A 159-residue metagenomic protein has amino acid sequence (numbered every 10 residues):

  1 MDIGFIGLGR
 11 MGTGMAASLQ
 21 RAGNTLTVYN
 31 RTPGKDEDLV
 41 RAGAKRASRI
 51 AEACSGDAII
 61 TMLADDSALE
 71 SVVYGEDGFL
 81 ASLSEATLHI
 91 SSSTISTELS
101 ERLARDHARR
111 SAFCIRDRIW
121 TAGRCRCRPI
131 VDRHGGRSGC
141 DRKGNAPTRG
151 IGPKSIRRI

Functional and structural regions predicted by a protein language model:
M1-M62, T87, S92, A122 (+1 more regions): NAD(P)+-binding Rossmann beta1-loop-alpha1 motif at the extreme N-terminus of oxidoreductases
G7, M15, K35, A68 (+3 more regions): Hydrophobic alpha-helical segments typical of transmembrane helices and their membrane-interface/capping positions
Q20, E37-R41, E70, A104-A108 (+2 more regions): Class I S-adenosyl-L-methionine
D36-E37, I50-E52, F79-A81, R105 (+2 more regions): Short secondary-structure boundary/capping segments
V40-G43, G75-E76, R126-P129: Acidic, glycine-centered active-site loop in nucleotide-sugar glycosyltransferases
I50-A112: Rossmann-fold NAD(P) dinucleotide-binding segment
S93-I159: Rossmann-fold dinucleotide-binding core
